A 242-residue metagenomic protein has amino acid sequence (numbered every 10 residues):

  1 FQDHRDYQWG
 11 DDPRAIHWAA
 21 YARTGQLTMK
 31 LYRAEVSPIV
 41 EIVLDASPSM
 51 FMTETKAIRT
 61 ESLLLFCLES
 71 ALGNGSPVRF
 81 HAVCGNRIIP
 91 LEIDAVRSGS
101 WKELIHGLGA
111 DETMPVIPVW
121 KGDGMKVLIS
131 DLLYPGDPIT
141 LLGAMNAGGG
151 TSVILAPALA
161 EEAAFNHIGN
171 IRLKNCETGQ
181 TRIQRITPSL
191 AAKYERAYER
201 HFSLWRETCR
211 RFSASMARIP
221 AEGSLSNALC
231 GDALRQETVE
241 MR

Functional and structural regions predicted by a protein language model:
F1-R5: Intrinsically disordered, low-complexity, positively charged segments
D6-D11, A20, M29-I42, A46-S62 (+1 more regions): Exposed, interaction-prone extracellular/peripheral surfaces
P13-A15: N-terminal juxtadomain amphipathic helix that follows a signal peptide/anchor or precedes a small N-terminal auxiliary
